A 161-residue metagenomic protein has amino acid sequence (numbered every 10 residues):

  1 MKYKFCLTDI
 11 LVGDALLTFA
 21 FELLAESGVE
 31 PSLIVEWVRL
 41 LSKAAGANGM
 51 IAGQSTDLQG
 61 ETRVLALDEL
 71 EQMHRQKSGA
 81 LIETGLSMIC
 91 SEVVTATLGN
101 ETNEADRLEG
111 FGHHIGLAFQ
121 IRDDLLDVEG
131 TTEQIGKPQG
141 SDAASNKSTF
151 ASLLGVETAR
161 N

Functional and structural regions predicted by a protein language model:
M1-N161: All-alpha prenyltransferase/terpene-synthase fold signal
